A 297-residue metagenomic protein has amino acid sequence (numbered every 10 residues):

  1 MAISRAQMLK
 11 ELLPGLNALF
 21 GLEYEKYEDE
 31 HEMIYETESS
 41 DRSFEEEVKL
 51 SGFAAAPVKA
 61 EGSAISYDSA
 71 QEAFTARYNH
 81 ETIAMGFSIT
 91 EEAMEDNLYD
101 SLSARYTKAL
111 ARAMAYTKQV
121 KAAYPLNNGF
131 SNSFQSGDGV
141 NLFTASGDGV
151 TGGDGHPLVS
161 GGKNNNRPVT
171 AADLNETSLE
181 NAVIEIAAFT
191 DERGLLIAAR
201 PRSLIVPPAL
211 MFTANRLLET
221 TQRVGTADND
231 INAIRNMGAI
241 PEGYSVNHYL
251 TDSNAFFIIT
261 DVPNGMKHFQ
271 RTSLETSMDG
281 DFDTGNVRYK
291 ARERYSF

Functional and structural regions predicted by a protein language model:
M1-Y27: N-terminal alpha-helical "arm" segments
A2-A6, T37-E46, A64-Y67, I89 (+2 more regions): Short low-complexity stretches enriched in small and charged residues
A2-K10, F143-E192, A198-S203, P208-F297: Sequence/fold signature of self-assembling virion shell proteins
G15, L19, E30, S178-N181 (+1 more regions): Exposed alpha-helical structural elements
L22, D29, M33, S40 (+5 more regions): Intrinsically disordered or highly flexible coil/loop and linker segments, enriched in small and charged/polar residues
L22-I83: Assembly/oligomerization interface modules of large self-assembling protein complexes
T75-F134, L204, Y289-A291: Long, contiguous amphipathic alpha-helices that act as assembly "spine/axial" helices in icosahedral shell and virion
N128-G149: Charge-rich, acidic-biased intrinsically disordered regions
